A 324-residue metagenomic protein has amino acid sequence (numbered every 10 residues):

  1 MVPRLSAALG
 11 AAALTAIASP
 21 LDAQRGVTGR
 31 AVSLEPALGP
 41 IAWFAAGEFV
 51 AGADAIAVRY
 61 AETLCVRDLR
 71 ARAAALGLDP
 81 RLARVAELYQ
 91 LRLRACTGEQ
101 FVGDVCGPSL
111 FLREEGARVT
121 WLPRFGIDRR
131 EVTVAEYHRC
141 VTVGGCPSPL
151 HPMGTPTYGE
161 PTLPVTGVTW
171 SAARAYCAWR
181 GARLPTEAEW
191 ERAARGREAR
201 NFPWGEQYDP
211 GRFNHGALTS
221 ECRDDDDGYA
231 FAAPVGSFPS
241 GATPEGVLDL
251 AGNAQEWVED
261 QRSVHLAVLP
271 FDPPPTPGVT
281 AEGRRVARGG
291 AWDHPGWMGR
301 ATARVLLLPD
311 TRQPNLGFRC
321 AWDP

Functional and structural regions predicted by a protein language model:
M1-A8: Bacterial N-terminal signal peptides that target proteins for export
A8-A16: Bacterial N-terminal signal peptides
Q24-G29: Cleaved targeting-peptide boundary
V32-P149, V168-S171, G252: A short glycine-rich, aromatic-capped structural motif
F44, V50, V58, A83 (+3 more regions): Functional-site microenvironments in short loops/helix caps that host divalent-cation chemistry
A53, V141, E259, W322-P324: Residue-level signal for short segments within beta-strands and strand-turn junctions of well-structured beta-sheet
P314-P324: Short, structured beta-strand segments at or near domain termini in extracellular proteins/domains
